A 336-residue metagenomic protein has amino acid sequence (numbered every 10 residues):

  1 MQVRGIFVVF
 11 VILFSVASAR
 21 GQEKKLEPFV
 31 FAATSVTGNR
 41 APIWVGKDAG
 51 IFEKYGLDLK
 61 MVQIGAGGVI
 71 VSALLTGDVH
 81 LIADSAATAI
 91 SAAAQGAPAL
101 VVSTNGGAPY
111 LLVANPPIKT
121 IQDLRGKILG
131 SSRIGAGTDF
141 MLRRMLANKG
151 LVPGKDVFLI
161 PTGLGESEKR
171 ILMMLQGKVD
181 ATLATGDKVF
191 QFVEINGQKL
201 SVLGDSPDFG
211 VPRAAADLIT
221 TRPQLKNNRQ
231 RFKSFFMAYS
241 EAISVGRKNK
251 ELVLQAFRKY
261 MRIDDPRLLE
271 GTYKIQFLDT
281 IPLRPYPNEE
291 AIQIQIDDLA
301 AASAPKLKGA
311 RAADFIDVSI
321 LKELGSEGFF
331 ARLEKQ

Functional and structural regions predicted by a protein language model:
G5-S15: Bacterial N-terminal signal peptides
A17-G21: Sec/Tat signal peptide C-region and signal peptidase I cleavage site
Q22-Q176, D180-G186, V202-S206, P212: Short, glycine-/small- and polar/acidic-enriched structural segments that line small-molecule recognition paths
A33, N105-A114, G197-L225, F232 (+5 more regions): Periplasmic-binding protein-like
I51-K54, K149-K155, N196-G197, D264-D265 (+1 more regions): Short helix-capping segments at alpha-helix termini
A87-T88, I160, E166-R262: Pocket-lining segment of extracytoplasmic ligand-binding domains
K226-K308: Secondary-structure end/capping motifs
D297-Q336: Conserved C-terminal helix/tail region of periplasmic/extracytoplasmic solute-binding proteins
